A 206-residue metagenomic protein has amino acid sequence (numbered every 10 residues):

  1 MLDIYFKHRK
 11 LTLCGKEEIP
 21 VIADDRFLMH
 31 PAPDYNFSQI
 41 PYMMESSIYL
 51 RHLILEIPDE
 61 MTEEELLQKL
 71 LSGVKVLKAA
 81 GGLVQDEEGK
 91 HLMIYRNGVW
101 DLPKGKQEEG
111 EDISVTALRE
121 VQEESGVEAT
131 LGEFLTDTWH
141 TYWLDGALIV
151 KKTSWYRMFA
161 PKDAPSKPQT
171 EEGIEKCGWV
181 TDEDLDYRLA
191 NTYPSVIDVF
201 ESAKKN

Functional and structural regions predicted by a protein language model:
M1, A79, K151-W155: Short hydrophobic/aromatic beta-strand or adjacent loop that forms the aromatic wall/cage of a ligand/substrate-binding
L2-I4, T12-E17, D25-H30, V99 (+1 more regions): Nudix hydrolase/Nudix homology domain
Y35-G81: Acidic, metal-coordinating catalytic segment for phosphate/diphosphate chemistry, firing primarily on the Nudix
G81, K90, K176: Conserved beta-strand and immediately adjacent loop positions that scaffold enzyme active sites
V84-E87, M158-A160: Active-site beta-strand termini and strand-to-loop segments that position acidic
Q85-E123: Conserved Nudix-box catalytic region and its N-terminal flanking loop in Nudix hydrolases and closely related
Q107-S195: Unchanged
